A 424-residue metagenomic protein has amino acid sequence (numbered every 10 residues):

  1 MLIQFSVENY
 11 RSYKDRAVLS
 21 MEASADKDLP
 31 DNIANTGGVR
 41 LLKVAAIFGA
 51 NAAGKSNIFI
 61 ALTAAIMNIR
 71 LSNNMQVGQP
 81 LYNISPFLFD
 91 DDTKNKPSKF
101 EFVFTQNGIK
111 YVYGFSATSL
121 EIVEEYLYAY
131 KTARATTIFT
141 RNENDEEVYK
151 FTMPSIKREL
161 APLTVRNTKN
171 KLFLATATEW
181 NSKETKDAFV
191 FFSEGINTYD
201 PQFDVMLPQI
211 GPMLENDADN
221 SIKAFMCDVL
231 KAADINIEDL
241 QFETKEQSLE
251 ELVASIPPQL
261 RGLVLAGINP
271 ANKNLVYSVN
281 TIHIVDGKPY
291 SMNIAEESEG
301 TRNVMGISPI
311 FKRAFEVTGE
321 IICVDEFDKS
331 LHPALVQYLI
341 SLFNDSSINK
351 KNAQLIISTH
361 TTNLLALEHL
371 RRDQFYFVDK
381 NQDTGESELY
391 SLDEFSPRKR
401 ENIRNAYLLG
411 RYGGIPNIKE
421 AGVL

Functional and structural regions predicted by a protein language model:
M1-R70, I284-N417: Switch/communication elements of ASCE P-loop NTPase nucleotide-binding domains
F5, F100-F102, V123-A129, Y277-V285 (+1 more regions): Short polybasic amphipathic segments
E8, M206-E296, R302, R411 (+1 more regions): Extended helical coiled-coil dimerization/tether regions that scaffold and oligomerize large DNA-maintenance assemblies
S12, Q106-G108, T132, D286-G287: Glycine-centered tight beta-turn/hairpin loop motif at sheet-sheet or coil-to-beta transitions
V18, E101, V112-G114, I138 (+1 more regions): Short, surface-exposed charged micro-motifs
G38-R40, A46, F59-Y113, T118-I122: Conserved P-loop NTP-binding catalytic core
V112-L252: Electropositive, glycine-dotted interaction segments that contact anionic polymers or phosphate-rich ligands
P162, I268-N269, L365-A366: Short proline/glycine-enriched turn/loop segments at secondary-structure junctions
